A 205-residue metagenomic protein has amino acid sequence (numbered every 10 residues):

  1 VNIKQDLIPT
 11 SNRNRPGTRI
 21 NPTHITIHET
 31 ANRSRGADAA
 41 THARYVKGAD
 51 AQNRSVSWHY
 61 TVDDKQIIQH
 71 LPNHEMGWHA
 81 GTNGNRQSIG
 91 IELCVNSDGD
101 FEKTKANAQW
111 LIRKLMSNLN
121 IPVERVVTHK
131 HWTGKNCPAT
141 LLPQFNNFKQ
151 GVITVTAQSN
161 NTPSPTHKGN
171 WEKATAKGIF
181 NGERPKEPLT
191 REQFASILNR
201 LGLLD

Functional and structural regions predicted by a protein language model:
V1-I25, V95-Q158: Basic/polar, cationic surfaces and motifs that engage anionic cell-wall and phosphate/carboxylate ligands
V1-T82, L141: N-terminal catalytic cores of peptidoglycan-degrading enzymes
I20, G84, S97-K105, S164-H167 (+2 more regions): Solvent-exposed, acidic/flexible segments
T30-A31, N73, G84, I89-D98: Cell-envelope and extracellular/periplasmic
V56, Q87, P122: Residue-level signal for beta-strand positions within conserved beta-sheet cores that form or flank
P72, R113-I121, Q150-I153, T175-I179 (+1 more regions): Sec-exported extracytoplasmic/periplasmic mature domains
V155-D205: Short, solvent-exposed alpha-helical surface patches in non-cytosolic proteins
